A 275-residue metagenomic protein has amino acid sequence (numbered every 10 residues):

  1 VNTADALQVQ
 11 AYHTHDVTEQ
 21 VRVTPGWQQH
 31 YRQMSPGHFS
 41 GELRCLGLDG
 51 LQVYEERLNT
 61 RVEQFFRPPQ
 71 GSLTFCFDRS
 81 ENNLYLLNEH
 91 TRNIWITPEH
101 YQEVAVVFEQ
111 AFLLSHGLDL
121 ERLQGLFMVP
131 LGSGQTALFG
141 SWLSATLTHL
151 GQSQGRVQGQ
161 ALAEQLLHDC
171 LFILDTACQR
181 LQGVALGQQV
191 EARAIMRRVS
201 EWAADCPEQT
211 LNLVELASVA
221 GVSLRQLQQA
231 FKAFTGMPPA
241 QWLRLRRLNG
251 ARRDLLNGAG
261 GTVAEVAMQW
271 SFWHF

Functional and structural regions predicted by a protein language model:
V1-P69: N-terminal low-complexity or simple alpha-helical regulatory segments that function as activation/interaction modules
V1-R32, F75, N82-P207, N212-V214 (+3 more regions): Alpha-helical bundle regulatory/interaction domains
E42, G71, H100-Q102: A generic structural signal for well-ordered coil/turn residues at beta-strand boundaries that shape enzyme active-site
R57-T60, F77-E81: Generic hydrophobic/packing signal
Q70, T74-D78: Elongated alpha-helical scaffolds
L227-F231: Short hydrophobic/aromatic patch on the recognition helix
L243-R253: Short, basic, alpha-helical segments at the C-terminal edge of helix-turn-helix-like DNA-binding modules
